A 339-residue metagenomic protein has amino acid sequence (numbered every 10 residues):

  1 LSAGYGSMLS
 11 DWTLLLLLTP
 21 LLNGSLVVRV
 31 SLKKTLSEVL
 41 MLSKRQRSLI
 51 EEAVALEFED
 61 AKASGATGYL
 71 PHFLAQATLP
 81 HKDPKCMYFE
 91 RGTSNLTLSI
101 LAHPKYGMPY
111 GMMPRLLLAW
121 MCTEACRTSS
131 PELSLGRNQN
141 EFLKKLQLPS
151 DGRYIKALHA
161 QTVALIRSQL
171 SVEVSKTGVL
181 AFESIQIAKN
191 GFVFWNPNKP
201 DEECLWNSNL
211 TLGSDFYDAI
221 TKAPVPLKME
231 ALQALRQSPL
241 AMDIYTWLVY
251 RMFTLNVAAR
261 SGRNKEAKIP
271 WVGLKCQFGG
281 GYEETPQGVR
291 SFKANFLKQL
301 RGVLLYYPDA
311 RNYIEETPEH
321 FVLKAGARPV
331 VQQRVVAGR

Functional and structural regions predicted by a protein language model:
S2-S7: Extreme N-terminal basic, low-complexity initiation segments that serve as generic localization/processing leaders
L9-R339: Charged, alpha-helix-forming regions
